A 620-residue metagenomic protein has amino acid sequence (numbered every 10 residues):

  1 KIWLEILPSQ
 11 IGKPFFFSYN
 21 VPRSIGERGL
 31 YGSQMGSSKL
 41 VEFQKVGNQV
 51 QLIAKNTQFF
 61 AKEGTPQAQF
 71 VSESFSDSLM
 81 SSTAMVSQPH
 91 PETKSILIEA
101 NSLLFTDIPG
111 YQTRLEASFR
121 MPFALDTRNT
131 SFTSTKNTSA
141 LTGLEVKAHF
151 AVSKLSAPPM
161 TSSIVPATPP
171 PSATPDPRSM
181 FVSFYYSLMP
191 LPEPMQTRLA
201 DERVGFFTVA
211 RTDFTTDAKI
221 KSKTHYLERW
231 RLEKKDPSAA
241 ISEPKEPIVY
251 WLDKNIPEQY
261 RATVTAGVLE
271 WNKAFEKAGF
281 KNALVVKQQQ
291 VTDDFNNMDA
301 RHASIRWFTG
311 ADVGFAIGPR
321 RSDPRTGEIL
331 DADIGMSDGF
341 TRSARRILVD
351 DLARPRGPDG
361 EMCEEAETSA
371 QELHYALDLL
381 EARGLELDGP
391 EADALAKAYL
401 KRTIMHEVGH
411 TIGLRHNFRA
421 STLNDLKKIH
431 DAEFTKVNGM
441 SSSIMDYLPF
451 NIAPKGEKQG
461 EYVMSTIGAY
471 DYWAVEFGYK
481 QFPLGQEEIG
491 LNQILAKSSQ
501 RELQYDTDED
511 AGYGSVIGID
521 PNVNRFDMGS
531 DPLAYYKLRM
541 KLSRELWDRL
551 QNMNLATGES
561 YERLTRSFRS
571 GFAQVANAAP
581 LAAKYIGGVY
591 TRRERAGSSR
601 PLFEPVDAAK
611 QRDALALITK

Functional and structural regions predicted by a protein language model:
K1-I256, A274, A278, A283 (+3 more regions): Auxiliary tRNA-acceptor-end handling modules of aminoacyl-tRNA synthetases
V86, P237, A278, D312 (+4 more regions): Short secondary-structure junctions and interdomain/linker hinges
E258-Y260: Short, charged/polar "capping" segments at the starts of alpha-helices and the immediately preceding loops
A262-L269, K273, A398, R402 (+1 more regions): Solvent-exposed, polar/charged alpha-helical surfaces in well-ordered, non-transmembrane soluble domains, broadly
L269-F280, G310, H410, L414 (+2 more regions): Sec-exported extracytoplasmic/periplasmic mature domains
Q288-F308, A398-P454: The catalytic-center signature of Zn2+-dependent metalloproteases
E328-I347, P358-E365, I404, G409 (+3 more regions): Extended catalytic-interface subdomain
P390-E391, L395, A420-K620: Conserved catalytic/binding loops enriched for acidic/polar residues
